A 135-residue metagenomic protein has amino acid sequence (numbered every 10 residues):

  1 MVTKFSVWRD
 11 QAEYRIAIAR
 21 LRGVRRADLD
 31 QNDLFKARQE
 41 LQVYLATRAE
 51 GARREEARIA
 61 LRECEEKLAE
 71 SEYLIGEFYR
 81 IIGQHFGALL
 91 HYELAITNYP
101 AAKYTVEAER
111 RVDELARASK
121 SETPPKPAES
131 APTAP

Functional and structural regions predicted by a protein language model:
M1-P135: Acidic, polar-rich low-complexity tracts and alpha-helical solenoid repeat scaffolds
